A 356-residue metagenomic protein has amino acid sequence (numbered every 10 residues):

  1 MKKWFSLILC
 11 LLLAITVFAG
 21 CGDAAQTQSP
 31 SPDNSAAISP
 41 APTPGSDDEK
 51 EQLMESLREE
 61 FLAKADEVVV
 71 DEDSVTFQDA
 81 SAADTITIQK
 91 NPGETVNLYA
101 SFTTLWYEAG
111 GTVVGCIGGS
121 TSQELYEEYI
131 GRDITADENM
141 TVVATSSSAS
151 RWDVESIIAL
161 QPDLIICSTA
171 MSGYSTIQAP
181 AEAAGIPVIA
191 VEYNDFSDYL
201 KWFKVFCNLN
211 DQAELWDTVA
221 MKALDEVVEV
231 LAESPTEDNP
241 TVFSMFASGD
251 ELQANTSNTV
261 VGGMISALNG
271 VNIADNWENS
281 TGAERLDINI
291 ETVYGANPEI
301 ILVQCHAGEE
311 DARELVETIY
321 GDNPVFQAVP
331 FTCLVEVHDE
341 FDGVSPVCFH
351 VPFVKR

Functional and structural regions predicted by a protein language model:
M1-L7: Positively charged n-region of N-terminal signal peptides that target proteins for export
T16-G20: C-terminal motif of bacterial Sec signal peptides marking the signal peptidase cleavage site
G22-T104, A213-M245: Bacterial Sec-exported substrate-binding components of ABC uptake systems
A65-E67, S74-T76, E94, S175-Q253 (+2 more regions): Extracytoplasmic substrate-binding proteins
S81-A82, N139-V154, N279-I290: Short helix-initiation/N-cap motifs at beta->coil->alpha
S101-I158, L164-M171, I273: A short, structured surface patch at a secondary-structure boundary
S148, D153-A170, I186, N289-H306: Proline-aspartate-enriched helix->loop->beta-strand connector
A254-E284: Alpha-helical, coiled-coil/dimerization segments enriched in small aliphatic residues
